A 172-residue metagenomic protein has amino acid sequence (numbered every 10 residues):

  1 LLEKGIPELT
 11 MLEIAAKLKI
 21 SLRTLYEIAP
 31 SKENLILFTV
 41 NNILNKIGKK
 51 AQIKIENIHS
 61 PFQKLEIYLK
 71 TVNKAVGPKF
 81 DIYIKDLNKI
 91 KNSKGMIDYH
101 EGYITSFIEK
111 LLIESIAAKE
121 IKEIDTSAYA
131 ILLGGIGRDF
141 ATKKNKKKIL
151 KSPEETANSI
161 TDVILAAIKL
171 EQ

Functional and structural regions predicted by a protein language model:
L2-N34, F38: Helix-turn-helix
E3-P7, I58, K79, A118-K119: Short coil/turn segments at alpha/beta junctions that flank glycine-rich nucleotide-binding fingerprints
F38, A51-P78, Y129-L133: Hydrophobic alpha-helical connector segments
V40-G48: Short, basic, alpha-helical segments at the C-terminal edge of helix-turn-helix-like DNA-binding modules
N45, N92-A118, S127-I131, D139-T142: Amphipathic alpha-helical packing segments from all-alpha helical-bundle domains
I67-G95, T142: Amphipathic alpha-helical segments used for helix-helix packing
K74, S106-A118, G135, T142-Q172: C-terminal peripheral helix-coil segments that are non-catalytic and often amphipathic
